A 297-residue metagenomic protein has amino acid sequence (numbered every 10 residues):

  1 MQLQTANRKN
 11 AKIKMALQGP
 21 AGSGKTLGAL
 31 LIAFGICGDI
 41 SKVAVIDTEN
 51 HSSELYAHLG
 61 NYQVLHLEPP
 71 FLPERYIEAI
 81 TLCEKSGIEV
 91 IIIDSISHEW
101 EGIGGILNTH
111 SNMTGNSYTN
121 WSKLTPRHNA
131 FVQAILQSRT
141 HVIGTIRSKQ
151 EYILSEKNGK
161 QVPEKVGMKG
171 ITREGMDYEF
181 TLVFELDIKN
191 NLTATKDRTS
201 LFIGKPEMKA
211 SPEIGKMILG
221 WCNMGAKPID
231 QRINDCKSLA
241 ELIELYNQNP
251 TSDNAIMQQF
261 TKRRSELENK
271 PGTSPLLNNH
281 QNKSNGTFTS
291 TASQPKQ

Functional and structural regions predicted by a protein language model:
M1-G19, S23-K25, F34, N50-S53 (+3 more regions): Interfaces that engage single-stranded nucleic acids at replication/repair/recombination sites
K14-A16, K42, V90-I92, H141-I143: Residue-level preference for the first positions of well-ordered beta-strands
M15-G19, H58-E68, N112-N120, N158-G159: Short, basic, glycine/proline-bearing loop/turn elements
P20, P126-G215: Phosphate-binding/switch region of NTP-binding enzymes
T26, P69-I77, V90, G115-Q137 (+1 more regions): Amphipathic alpha-helical transducer elements in NTP-driven molecular machines
I36-E89, T114: Nucleotide-state-sensitive switch-loop elements of NTP-binding domains
I93-P126, Q161: Conserved P-loop NTPase nucleotide-binding/switch module
